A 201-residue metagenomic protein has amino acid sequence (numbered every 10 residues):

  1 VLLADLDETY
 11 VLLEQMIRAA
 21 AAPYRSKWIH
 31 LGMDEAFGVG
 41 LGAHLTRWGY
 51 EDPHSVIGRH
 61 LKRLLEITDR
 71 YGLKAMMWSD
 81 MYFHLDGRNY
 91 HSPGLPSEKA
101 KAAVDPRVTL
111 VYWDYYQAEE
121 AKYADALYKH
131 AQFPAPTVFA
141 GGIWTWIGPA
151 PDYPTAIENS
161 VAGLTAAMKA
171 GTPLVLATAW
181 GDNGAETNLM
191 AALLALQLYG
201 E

Functional and structural regions predicted by a protein language model:
V1-D5: Substrate-binding/active-site clefts of carbohydrate-active enzymes
L6-A22, S26-I29, E35, T46-E201: Substrate-binding groove of N-acetylhexosamine-processing glycoside hydrolases
F37-A43: Short acidic/His/Gly/Ser-rich catalytic and metal-binding motifs that mark active-site loops of diverse hydrolases
